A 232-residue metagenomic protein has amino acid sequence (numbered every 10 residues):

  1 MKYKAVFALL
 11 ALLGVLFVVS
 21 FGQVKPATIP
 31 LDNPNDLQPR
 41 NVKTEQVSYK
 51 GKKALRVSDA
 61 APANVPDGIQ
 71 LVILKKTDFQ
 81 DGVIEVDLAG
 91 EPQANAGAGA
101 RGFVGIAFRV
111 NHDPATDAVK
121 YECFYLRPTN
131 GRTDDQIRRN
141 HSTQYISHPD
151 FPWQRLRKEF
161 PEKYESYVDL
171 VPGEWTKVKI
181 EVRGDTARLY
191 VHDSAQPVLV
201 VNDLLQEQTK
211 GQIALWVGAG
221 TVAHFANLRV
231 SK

Functional and structural regions predicted by a protein language model:
M1-A5: Positively charged n-region of N-terminal signal peptides that target proteins for export
V6-A8, V230: Short amphipathic alpha-helical "recognition" segments used for binding
A8-V19: Bacterial N-terminal signal peptides
G22-K232: Extracellular glycan-recognition regions
